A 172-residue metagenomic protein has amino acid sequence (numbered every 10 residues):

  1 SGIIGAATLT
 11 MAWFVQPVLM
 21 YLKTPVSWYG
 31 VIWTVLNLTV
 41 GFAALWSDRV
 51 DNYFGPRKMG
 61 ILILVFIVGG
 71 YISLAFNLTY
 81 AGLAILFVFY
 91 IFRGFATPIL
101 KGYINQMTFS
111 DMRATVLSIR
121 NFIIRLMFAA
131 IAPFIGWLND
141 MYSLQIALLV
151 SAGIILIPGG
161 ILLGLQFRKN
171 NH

Functional and structural regions predicted by a protein language model:
S1-L36, A129: Helix-loop boundary and gating motifs at the non-cytosolic
P25-V31, F134-I155: A membrane-interface helix-boundary motif in multi-pass transporters
V26-S27, S110-R120: Loop-to-transmembrane helix entry/capping segments in MFS-fold secondary transporters and related SLC/MFSD carriers
F42-P56, N139-D140: Helix-to-loop junctions at the C-terminal end of transmembrane segments in multipass secondary transporters
K58-S73, A152-G153: Structural signature of the two symmetry-related core transmembrane helices
S73-A75, L149-H172: Multi-pass alpha-helical transporter architecture, strongest for 12-TM Major Facilitator/SLC carriers used
S73-L86: Helix-loop junctions at membrane interfaces in 12-TM secondary transporters
F95-T108: Intracellular juxtamembrane helix-capping segments at the cytosolic ends of symmetry-related transmembrane helices
